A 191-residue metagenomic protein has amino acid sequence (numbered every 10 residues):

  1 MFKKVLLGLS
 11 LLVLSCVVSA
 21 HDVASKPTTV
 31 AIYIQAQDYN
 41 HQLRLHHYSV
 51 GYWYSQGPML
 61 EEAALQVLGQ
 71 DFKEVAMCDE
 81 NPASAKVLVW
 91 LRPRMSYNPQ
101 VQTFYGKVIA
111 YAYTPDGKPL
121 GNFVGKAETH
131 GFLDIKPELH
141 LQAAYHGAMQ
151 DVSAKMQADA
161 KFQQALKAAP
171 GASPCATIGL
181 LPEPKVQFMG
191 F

Functional and structural regions predicted by a protein language model:
K4-L14: Sec-dependent N-terminal signal peptides
C16-Q66, F162-F191: A structural "domain/chain start" motif
H46-S55, D116-A168: Short secondary-structure boundary motifs at beta->alpha junctions and helix caps
W53-Y97, P184: Short, solvent-exposed, polar/charged sequence segments at loop or secondary-structure edges
C78-I135: Surface-exposed short loop/turn segments
